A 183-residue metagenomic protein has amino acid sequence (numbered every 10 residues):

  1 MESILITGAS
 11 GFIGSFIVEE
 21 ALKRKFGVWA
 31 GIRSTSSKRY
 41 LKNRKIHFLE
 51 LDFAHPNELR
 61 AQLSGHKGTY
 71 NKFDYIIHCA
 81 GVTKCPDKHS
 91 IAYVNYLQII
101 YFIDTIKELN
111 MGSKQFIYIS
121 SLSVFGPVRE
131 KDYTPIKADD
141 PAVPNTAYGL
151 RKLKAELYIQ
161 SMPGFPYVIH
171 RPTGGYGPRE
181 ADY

Functional and structural regions predicted by a protein language model:
I4-R24: N-terminal Rossmann NAD(P)H-binding glycine-rich loop of SDR-like oxidoreductase domains
T7, G31, I76-A80, F116-L122 (+1 more regions): SDR active-site strand-loop-helix element
G31-S36, F53: N-terminal Rossmann-fold cofactor-binding loop
E50-L97, Y101, P127: NAD(P)H-binding glycine-rich loop region in Rossmannoid oxidoreductase-like domains and their noncatalytic homologs
N95, K137, Y148-K152: Active-site YXXXK catalytic motif of short-chain dehydrogenase/reductase
I100-A147, V168: Conserved Rossmann-fold NAD(P)-dependent oxidoreductase catalytic core, especially the SDR/UDP-sugar
V143-V168: Active-site Tyr-X1-5-Lys
S161-Y183: NAD(P)-dependent short-chain dehydrogenase/reductase
